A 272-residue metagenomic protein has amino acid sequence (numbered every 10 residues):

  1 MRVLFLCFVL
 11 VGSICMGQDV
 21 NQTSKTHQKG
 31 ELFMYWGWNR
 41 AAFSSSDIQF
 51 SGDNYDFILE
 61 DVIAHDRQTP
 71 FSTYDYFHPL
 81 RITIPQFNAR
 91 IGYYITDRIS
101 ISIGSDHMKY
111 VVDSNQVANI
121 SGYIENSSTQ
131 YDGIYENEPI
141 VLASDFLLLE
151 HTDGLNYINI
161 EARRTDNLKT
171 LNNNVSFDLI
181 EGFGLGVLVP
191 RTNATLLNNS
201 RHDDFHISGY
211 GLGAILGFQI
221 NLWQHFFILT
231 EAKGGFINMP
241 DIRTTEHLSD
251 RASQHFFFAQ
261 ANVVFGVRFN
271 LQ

Functional and structural regions predicted by a protein language model:
V3-G12: Sec-dependent N-terminal signal peptides
Q18-Y93, P190, Q260-Q272: Short glycine/proline- and aromatic-enriched beta-strand/turn motifs that initiate or cap beta-hairpins
N21, Y74-F77, S144-E150, L196-F205 (+1 more regions): Extracellular loop and loop/strand-boundary signature of outer-membrane beta-barrel proteins
Q28-L32, T83-F87, T152-I158, F177 (+2 more regions): Residues that define the transmembrane beta-barrel architecture of outer-membrane proteins
K29-G30, R90-T195, F269-Q272: Gram-negative (and chloroplast) outer-membrane scaffold detector with strong preference for beta-barrel transmembrane
S46-G52, S114-I120, P190-S200, D241-L248: Outer-membrane beta-barrel translocator domains and adjoining extracellular loop/strand segments of Gram-negative
S46-Q49, Y55, I63, G217 (+1 more regions): Predominantly the C-terminal beta-signal and adjacent terminal strand-loop region of outer-membrane beta-barrel
A89, I160-A162, L212-L216, A232 (+1 more regions): Membrane-embedded beta-strands of outer-membrane beta-barrel proteins, especially the hydrophobic/small aromatic
